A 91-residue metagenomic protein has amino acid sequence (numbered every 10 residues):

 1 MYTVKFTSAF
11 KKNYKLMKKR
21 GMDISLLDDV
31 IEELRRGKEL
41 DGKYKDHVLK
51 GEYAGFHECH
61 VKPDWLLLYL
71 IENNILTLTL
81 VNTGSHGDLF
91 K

Functional and structural regions predicted by a protein language model:
M1, Y14-M17, L34-G37: Short, functional N-terminal and low-complexity linear motifs
Y2-T3, T7-S8, K45, K50: Basic nucleic-acid-binding interfaces
T3, A9, K15, K19-S25 (+3 more regions): Enriched for short, Lys/Arg-rich terminal
E33-H60: A short, surface-exposed loop/turn module that caps and links secondary-structure elements
